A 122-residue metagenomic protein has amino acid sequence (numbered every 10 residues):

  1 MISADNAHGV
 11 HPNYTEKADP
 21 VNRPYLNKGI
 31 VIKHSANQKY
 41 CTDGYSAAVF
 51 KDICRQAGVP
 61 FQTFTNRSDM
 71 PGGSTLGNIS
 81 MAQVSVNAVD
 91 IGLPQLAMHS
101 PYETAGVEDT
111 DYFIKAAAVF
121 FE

Functional and structural regions predicted by a protein language model:
M1-I2: A glycine-rich helix N-cap at a beta->alpha junction
H8: Short, glycine/acidic-enriched loop or turn micro-motifs at the edges of active sites
H11-Y14, A18-A105: Active-site-adjacent substrate-binding region of metalloamidase/peptidase-like peptide-processing proteins
G106-K115: Short secondary-structure subsegments characteristic of cysteine-rich extracellular domains
A118: Structured mid-domain segments that build the active-site/substrate or prosthetic-cofactor binding neighborhood
